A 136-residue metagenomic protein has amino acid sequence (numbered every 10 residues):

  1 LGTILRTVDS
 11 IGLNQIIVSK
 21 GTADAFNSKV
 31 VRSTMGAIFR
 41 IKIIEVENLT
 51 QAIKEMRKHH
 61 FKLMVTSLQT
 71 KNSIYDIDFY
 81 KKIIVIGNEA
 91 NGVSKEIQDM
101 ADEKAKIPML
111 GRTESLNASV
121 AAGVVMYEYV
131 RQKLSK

Functional and structural regions predicted by a protein language model:
L1-K136: Post-transcriptional modification and biogenesis factors for structured RNAs of the translation apparatus
